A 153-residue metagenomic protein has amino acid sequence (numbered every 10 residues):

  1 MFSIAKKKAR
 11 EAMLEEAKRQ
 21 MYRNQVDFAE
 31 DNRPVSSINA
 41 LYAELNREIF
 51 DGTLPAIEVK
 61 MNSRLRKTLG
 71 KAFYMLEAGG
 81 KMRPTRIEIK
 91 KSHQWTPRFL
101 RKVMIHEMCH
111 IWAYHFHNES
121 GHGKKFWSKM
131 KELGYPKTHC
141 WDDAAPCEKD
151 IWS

Functional and structural regions predicted by a protein language model:
M1-K102, I111-S153: Active-site-proximal or metal-binding-adjacent scaffold patches in catalytic folds
E107-C109: DNA-recognition alpha helix
